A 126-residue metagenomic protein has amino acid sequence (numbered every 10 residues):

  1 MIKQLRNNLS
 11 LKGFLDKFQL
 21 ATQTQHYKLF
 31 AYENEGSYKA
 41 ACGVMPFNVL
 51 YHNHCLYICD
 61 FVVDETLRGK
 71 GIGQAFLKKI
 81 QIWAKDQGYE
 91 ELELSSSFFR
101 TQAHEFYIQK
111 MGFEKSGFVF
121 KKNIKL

Functional and structural regions predicted by a protein language model:
M1-N53, N123: Acetyl-CoA-dependent GNAT
A31, G43, Y57, V62 (+2 more regions): Conserved beta-strand segments that form the floor/walls of ligand-binding pockets within enzyme and binding domains
F47-I58, R68, K115-S116: A conserved beta-turn-beta hairpin within the catalytic core of GNAT-like acetyltransferases that forms part
V63, G69-I82, I108-K110: Conserved acetyl-CoA-binding loop-helix of GNAT-fold acetyltransferases
D64, S97: Residue-level recognition of the GNAT/N-acetyltransferase active site
Q74, D86, F98-K122: Conserved active-site alpha-helix within GNAT-family acetyltransferase domains
L77, A84-S96: Conserved GNAT acetyl-CoA-binding A-motif
